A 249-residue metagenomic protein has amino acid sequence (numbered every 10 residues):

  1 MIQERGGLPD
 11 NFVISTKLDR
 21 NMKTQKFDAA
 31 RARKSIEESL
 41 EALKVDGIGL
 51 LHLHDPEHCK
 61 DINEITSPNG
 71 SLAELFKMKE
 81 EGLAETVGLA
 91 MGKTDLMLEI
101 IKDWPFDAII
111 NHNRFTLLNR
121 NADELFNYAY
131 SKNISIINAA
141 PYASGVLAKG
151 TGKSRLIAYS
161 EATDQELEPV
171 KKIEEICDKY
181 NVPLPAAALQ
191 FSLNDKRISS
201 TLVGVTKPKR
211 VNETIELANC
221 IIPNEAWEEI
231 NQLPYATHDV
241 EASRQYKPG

Functional and structural regions predicted by a protein language model:
M1-P9, L40-V45, I100-W104, S131: Acidic (Asp/Glu)-rich catalytic clusters
M1-S15, S71-E81: Alpha-helix-loop-beta-strand connector modules within alpha/beta enzyme cores
L8-F12, D46-L50, E85-T86, D107-A108 (+1 more regions): Short acidic capping loops at alpha-helix termini that bridge into adjacent secondary structure
N11-K23, H52-P56: N-terminal small/glycine-rich loop or linker at the start of catalytic domains across soluble metabolic enzymes
L18-R31, I62-N63: Active-site mouth loops of central-metabolism enzymes
D28-A42, G92-E99: Short, acidic/polar
L40-D61: Active-site groove signature of glycoside hydrolases
P56-Q232, A236-T237, P248-G249: Beta/alpha (TIM)-barrel catalytic core signal, keyed to glycine-rich beta->alpha loops juxtaposed to Asp/Glu that bind
